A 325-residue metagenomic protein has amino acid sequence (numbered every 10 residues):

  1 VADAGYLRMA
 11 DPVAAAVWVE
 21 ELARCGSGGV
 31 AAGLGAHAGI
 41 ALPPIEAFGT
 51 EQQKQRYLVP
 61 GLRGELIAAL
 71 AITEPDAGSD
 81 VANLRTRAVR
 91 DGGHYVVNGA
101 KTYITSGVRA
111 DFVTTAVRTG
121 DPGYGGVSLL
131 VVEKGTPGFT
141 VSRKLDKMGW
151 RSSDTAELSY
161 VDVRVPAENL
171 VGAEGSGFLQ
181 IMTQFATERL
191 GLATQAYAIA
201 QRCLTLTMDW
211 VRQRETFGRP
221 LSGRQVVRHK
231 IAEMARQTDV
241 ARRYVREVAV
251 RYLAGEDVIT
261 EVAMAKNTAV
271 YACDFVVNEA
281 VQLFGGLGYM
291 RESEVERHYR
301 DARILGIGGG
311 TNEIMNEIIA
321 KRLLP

Functional and structural regions predicted by a protein language model:
V1-G28, G35, F48-Q53, P60 (+6 more regions): Alpha-helical interface subdomain recognition
L34-G35, G61, D76-S79, Y103-S106 (+2 more regions): Short Gly/Pro-enriched turn/cap motifs at secondary-structure boundaries
G39-F48: Helix-loop "lid/cap" segments that line or gate small-molecule binding pockets
G64-I72: A short, Trp-centered hydrophobic/proline-enriched beta-strand micro-motif
A69, N83-R87, H94, F112-A116 (+2 more regions): Conserved hydrophobic/aromatic beta-strand scaffold that supports enzyme active sites
N83, G135-P166: Flexible, small-/acidic-enriched active-site or ligand-binding loops
H94, N98-V141: A short core secondary-structure module
L158-Q180: Long, acidic (Asp/Glu-rich), low-complexity accessory segments flanking structured domains
